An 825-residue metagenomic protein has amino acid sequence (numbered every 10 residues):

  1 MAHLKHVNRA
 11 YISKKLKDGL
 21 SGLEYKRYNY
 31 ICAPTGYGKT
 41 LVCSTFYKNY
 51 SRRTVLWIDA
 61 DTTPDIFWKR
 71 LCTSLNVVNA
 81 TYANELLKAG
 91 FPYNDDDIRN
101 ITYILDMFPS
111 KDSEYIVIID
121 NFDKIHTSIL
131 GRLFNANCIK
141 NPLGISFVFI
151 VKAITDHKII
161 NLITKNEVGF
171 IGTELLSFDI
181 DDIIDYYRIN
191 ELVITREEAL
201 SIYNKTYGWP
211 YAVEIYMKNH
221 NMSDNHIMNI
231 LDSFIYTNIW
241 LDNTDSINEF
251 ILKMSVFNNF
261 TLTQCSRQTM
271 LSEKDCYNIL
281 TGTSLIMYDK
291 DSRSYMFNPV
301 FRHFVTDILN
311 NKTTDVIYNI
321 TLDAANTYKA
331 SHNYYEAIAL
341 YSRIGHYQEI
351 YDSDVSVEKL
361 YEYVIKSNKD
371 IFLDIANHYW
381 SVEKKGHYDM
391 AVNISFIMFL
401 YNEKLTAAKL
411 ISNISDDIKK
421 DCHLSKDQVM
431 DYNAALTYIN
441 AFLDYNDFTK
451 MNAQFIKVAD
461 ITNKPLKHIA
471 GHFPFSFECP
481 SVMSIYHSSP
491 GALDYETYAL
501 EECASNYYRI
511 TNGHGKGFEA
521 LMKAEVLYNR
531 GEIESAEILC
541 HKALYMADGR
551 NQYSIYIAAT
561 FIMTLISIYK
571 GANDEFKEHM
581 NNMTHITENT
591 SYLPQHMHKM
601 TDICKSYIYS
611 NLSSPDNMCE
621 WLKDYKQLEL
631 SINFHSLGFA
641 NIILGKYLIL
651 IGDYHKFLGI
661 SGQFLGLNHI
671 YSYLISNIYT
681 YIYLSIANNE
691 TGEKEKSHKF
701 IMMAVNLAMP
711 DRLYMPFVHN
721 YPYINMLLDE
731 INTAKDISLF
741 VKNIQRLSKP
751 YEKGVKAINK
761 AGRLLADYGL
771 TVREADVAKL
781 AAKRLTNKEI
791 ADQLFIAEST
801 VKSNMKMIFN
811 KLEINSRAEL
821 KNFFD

Functional and structural regions predicted by a protein language model:
G36, G169-F170, D185-L241, D245-E249 (+3 more regions): Amphipathic alpha-helical "lid/sensor" segments that cap RecA-like P-loop NTPase cores
L41-C43, R132-S201, Y211-Y216, V300: Alpha-helical sensor/transducer elements of the RecA-like P-loop NTPase core
D65-K88: Conserved NTP-binding/hydrolysis module of P-loop NTPases
L105-L130: Conserved P-loop NTPase "ATPase switch" module shared by AAA+ and STAND
K158, E197, S233-N310, N319: C-terminal boundary/linker of central alpha/beta nucleotide-binding cores
D315-M390, I394-I397, T406: Extended alpha-helical scaffolding segments used for macromolecular assembly and cargo binding
Y334-E336, Y347-Y351, H387, H423-A434 (+9 more regions): Alpha-solenoid helical repeat architecture
A766, K783-E819: Recognition helix of helix-turn-helix DNA-binding domains
